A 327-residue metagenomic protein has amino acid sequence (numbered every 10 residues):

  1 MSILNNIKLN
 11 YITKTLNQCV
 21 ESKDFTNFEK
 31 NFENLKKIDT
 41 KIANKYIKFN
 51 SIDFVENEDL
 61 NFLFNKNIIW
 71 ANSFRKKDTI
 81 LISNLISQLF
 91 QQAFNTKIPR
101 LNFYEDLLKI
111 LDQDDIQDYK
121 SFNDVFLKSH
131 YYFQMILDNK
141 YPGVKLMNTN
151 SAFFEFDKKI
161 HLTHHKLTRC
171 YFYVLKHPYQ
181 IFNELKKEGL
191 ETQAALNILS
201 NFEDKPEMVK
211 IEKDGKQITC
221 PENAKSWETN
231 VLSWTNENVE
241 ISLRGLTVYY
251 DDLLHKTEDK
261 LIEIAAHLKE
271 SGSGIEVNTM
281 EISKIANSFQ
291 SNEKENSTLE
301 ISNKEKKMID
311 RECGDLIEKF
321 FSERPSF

Functional and structural regions predicted by a protein language model:
I3-N197, N201-D204, K216-L246, E312-F327: PAPS-dependent sulfotransferase catalytic domain
N72, E240-H267: Phosphate-binding beta-loop-alpha motif at adenosine-nucleotide cofactor sites
N72, Q217-E222, T247-L254, E293-S302: Active-site rim elements
S83, Y179-F182, E258-A265, S283: An amphipathic alpha-helix signature
Q91-N95, K260-G274: Non-catalytic, well-ordered alpha-helical segments in soluble enzyme domains
I160-K166, A265-H267, E305: Short, surface-exposed basic-aromatic patches at helix termini and helix-loop junctions that form
T229, S233, D259-E263, M308: Alpha-helical elements of Rossmann-like donor-binding domains used by nucleotide-donor carbohydrate transfer enzymes
T279-F327: PAPS-dependent sulfotransferase catalytic core
